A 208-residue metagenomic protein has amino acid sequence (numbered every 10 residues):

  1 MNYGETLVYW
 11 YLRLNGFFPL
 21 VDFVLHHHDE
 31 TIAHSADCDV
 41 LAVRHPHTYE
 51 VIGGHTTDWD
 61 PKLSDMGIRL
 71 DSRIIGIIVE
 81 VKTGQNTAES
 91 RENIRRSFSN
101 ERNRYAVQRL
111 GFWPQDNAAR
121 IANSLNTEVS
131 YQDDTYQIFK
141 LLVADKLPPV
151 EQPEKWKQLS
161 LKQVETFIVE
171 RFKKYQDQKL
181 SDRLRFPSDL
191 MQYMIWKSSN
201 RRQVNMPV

Functional and structural regions predicted by a protein language model:
M1-V208: Intrinsically disordered, low-complexity Ser/Thr/Pro/Gly-rich regulatory segments
